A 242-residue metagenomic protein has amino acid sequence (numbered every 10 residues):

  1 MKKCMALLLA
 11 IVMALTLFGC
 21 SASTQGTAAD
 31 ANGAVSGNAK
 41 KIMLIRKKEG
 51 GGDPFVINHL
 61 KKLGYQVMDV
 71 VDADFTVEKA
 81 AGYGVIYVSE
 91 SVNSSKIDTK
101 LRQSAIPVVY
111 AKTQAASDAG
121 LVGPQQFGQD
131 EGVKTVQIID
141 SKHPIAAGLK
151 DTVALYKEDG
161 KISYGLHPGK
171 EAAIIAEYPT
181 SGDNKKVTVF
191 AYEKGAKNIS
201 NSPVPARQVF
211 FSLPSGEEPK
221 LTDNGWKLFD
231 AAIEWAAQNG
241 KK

Functional and structural regions predicted by a protein language model:
M1-L7: Positively charged n-region of N-terminal signal peptides that target proteins for export
L9, M13-L17: Hydrophobic core
L17-S36: Sec-dependent signal peptide cleavage junction
S36-G37, K79-A81, K100-S104, Q129 (+2 more regions): Extracellular/periplasmic catalytic domains that process cell-envelope and extracellular macromolecules
K41-A116: Helical hinge/lid and interdomain linker segments adjacent to catalytic or ligand-binding clefts that mediate domain
F55, K62, K96, D140 (+3 more regions): Extracytoplasmic/secreted proteins, especially bacterial periplasmic and envelope-associated proteins
Y110, Q114-D183: An acidic, glycine-rich "communication" segment
P168-K242: A glycine-centered loop/beta-turn motif at secondary-structure junctions
